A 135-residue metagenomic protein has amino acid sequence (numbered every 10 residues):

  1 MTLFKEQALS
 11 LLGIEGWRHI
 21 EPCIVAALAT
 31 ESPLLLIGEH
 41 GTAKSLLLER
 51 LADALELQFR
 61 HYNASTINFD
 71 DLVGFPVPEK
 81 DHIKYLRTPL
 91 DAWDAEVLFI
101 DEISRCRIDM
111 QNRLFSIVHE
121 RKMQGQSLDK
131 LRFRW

Functional and structural regions predicted by a protein language model:
T2-T42: Pre-Walker A (pre-P-loop) alpha-helix and adjacent loop at the N terminus of AAA/AAA+ ATPase modules, a conserved
G16-R18, E79-K84, H119-R121: Short gly/ser/thr-rich secondary-structure transition/capping motifs
C23-A26, P76-I103: Conserved alpha-helical scaffold flanking the Walker A/P-loop in AAA+ ATPase domains
I24, L36, L72, D101 (+1 more regions): Conserved RecA-like P-loop NTPase ATPase core
L28-F69, V77: Walker A/P-loop
H40, D91-H119, Q124-G125, K130-F133: Conserved AAA+/SF3 P-loop NTPase catalytic/coupling segment centered on the Walker-B
L47-L51, D71, D109, R113-I117: Alpha-helical scaffold elements adjacent to nucleotide-binding pockets in ATP/GTP-utilizing enzyme cores
L55, P76, V118-K122: Active-site catalytic pocket residues across diverse enzymes, especially alpha/beta-hydrolases
